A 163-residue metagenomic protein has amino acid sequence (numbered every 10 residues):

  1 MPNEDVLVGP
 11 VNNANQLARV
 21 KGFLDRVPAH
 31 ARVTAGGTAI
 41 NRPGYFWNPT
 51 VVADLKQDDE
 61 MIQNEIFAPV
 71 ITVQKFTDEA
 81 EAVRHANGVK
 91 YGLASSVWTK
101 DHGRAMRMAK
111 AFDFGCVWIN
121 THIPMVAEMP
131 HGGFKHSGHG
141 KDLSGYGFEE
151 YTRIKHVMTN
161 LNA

Functional and structural regions predicted by a protein language model:
E4-V6: Structured catalytic cores of enzymes that bind and process phosphorylated ligands/cofactors
V11-K21: Short beta-strand to alpha-helix junction loop
G22-H30: Helical element adjacent to the flavin cofactor pocket in flavoenzyme catalytic cores
A29-T38: Short secondary-structure junctions
A39, F46-A163: Conserved C-terminal structural/oligomerization subdomain of aldehyde/semialdehyde dehydrogenase
